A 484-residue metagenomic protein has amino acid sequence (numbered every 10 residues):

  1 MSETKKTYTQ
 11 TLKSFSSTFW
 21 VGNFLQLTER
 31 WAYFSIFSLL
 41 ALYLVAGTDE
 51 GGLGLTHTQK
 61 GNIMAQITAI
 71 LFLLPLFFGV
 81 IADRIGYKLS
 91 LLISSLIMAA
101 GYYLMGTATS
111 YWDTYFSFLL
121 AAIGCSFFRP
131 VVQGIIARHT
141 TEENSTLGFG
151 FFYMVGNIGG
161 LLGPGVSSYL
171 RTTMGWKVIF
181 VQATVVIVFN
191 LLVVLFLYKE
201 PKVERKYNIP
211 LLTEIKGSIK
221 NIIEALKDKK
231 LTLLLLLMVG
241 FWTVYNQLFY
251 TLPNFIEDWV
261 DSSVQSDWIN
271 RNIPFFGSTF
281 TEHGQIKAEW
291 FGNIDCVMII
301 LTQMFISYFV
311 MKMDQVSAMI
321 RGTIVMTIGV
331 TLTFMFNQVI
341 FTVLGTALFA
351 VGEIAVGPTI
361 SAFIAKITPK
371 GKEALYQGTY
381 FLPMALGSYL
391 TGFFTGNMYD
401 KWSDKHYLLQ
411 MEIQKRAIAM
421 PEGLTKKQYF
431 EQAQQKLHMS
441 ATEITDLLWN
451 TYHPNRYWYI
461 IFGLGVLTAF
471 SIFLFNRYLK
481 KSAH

Functional and structural regions predicted by a protein language model:
S38-Q59, Y250-K287: Short amphipathic helix-loop junctions that connect adjacent transmembrane helices in Major Facilitator Superfamily/SLC
N62-V80, N293-I306, L386: Central cavity-lining transmembrane alpha-helices of secondary-active solute carriers, predominantly the Major
L73-T109: Conserved MFS/SLC helix-loop-helix module at the cytosolic interface between two early adjacent transmembrane helices
L96-S110, I324-N337: C-terminal ends and interior cores of transmembrane alpha-helices in multi-pass membrane transporters/permeases
F127-T141, A355-P369: Intracellular juxtamembrane helix-capping segments at the cytosolic ends of symmetry-related transmembrane helices
T146-T172, V186-N190, Y380-T395: Glycine-rich segments within core transmembrane alpha-helices of 12-TM secondary carriers
K177-F196, M411-A417, Y452-L474: Symmetry-related core transmembrane helices of the 12-TM Major Facilitator Superfamily/SLC fold
Y198-K220: Flexible cytoplasmic inter-helical loops of multi-pass small-molecule transporters
